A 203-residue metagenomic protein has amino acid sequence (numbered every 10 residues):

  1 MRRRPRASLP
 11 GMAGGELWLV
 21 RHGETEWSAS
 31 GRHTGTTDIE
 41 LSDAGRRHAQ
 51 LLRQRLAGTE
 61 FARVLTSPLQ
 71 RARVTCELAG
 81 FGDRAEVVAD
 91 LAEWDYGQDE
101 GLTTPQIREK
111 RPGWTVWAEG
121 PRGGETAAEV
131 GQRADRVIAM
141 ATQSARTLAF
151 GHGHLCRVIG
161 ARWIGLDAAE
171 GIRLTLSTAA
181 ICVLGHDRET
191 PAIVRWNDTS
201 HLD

Functional and structural regions predicted by a protein language model:
M1-G15, W94-P105, Q143, A161-D203: Acidic, low-complexity terminal tails and accessory targeting/binding regions of phosphate-metabolizing enzymes
R2-G11, Q50-T115: Phosphate-coordination/substrate-recognition cap region in phosphate-metabolizing enzymes
G15-T75, R122-D135: Loop-to-helix element that buttresses phosphate recognition and phosphoryl-transfer chemistry
L17, S144-H154: Generic beta-sheet signal
A57-E60, A141-A145: Glycine-rich phosphate-binding loop signature in dinucleotide/nucleotide-binding domains
L78, V158, R162: Active-site signature of alpha/beta-hydrolase-fold catalytic machinery across serine- and Asp/Cys-nucleophile hydrolases
E109-E129: Short glycine/proline- and acidic residue-enriched helix-loop micro-motifs that form flexible lids or anion-recognition
G153-R157, D187: GST superfamily/GST-like fold recognition
